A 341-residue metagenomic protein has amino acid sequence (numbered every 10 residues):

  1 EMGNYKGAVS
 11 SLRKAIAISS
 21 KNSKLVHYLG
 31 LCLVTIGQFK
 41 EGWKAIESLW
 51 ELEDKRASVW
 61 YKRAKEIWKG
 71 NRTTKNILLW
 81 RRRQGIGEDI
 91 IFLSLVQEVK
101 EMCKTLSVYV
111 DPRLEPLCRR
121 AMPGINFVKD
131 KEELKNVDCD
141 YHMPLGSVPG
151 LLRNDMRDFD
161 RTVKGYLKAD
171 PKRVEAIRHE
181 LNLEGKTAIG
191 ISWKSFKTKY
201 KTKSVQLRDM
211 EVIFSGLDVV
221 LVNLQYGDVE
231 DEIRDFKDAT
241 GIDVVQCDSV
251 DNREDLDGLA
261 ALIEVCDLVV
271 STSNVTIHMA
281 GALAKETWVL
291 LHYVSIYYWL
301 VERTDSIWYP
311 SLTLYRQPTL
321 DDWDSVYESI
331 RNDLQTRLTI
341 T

Functional and structural regions predicted by a protein language model:
E1-L268, S273-T341: Alpha-helical solenoid repeat scaffolds of the TPR/TPR-like class and their adjacent stem/linker regions that mediate
